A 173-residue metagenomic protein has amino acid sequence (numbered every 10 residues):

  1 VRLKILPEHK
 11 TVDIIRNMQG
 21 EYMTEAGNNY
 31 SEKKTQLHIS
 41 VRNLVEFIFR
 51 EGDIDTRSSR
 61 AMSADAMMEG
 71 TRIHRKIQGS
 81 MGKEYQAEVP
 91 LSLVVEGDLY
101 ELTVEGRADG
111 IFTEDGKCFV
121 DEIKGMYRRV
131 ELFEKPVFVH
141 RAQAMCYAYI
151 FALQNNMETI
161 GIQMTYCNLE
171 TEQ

Functional and structural regions predicted by a protein language model:
V1, I77-M81, A148-N155: Hydrophobic, Leu/Ile/Phe/Ala-enriched alpha-helical segments that form helix-helix packing faces
L3-C118, F138, A142: Metal-dependent nuclease catalytic cores that hydrolyze phosphodiester bonds in DNA/RNA, characterized by
L93-Q173: Mg2+/Mn2+-dependent nuclease catalytic core
